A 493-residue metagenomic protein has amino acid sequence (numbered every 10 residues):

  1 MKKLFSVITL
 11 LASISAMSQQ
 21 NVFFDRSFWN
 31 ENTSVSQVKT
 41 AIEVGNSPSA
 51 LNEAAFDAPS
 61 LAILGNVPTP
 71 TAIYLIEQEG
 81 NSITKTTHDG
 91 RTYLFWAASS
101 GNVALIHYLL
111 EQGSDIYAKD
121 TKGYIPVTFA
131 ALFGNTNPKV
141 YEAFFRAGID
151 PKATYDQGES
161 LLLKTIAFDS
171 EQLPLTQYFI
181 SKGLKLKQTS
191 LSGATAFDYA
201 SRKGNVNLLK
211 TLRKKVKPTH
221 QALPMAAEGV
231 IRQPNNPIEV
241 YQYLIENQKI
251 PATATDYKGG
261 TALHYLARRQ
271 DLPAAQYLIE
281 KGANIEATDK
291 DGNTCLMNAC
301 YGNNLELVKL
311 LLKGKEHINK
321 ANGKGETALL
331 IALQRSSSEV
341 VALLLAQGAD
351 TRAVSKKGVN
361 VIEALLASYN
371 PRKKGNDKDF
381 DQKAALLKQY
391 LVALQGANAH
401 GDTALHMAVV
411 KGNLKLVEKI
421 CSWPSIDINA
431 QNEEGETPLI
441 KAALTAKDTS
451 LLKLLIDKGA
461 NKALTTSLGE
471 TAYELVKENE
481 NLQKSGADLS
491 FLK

Functional and structural regions predicted by a protein language model:
S13-S15: N-terminal signal peptide c-region/cleavage motif recognized by signal peptidases
Q19-T33, D150, K214-A222, A227 (+6 more regions): Ankyrin-repeat-protein effector appendages
Q20-W29, A50-I63, K85-F95, K119-A131 (+10 more regions): Ankyrin-repeat boundary/"N-cap" motif
E31-T33, L61-P68, W96-N102, F129-N137 (+10 more regions): Ankyrin repeat A-helix N-terminal signature
A41, L75-I76, L109, F144 (+10 more regions): Conserved hydrophobic site in ankyrin repeats
I42-S82: N-terminal, post-signal-peptide region of Sec/Tat-exported proteins
P48-S49, S82-I83, I116, P151 (+9 more regions): Ankyrin-repeat inter-repeat connecting loop/turn
G134-D256, G260-H264, R268-R269: Solenoidal tandem-repeat scaffolds enriched in leucines and small polar residues
